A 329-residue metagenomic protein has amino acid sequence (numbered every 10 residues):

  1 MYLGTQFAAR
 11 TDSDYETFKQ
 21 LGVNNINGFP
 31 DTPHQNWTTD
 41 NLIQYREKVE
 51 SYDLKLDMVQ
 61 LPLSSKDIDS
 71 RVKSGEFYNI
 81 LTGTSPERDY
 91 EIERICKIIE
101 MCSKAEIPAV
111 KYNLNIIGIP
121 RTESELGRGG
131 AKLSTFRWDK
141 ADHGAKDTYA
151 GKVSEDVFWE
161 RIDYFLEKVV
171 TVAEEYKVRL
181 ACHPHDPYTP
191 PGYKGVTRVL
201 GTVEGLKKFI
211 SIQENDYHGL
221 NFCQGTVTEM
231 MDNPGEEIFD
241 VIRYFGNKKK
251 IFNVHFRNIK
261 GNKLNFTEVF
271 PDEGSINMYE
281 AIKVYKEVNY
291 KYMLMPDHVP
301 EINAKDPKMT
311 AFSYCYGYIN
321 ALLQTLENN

Functional and structural regions predicted by a protein language model:
M1-T39, Q44-S51, Q60: N-terminal basic, low-complexity leaders that serve as flexible interaction/assembly modules and, when applicable, as
Y2-G4, D14-K19, E50, D69 (+7 more regions): Histidine-acidic metal/acid-base catalytic patches
F7, P30, L63, L114 (+2 more regions): Residues that line or immediately flank small-molecule/substrate-binding pockets and catalytic motifs
T32-D163, E167, E175: Structural motif corresponding to the early beta-alpha repeats
K146-R161, P187-T197, T267-E268: Surface-exposed cleft-lining segments at the edges of enzyme active sites
